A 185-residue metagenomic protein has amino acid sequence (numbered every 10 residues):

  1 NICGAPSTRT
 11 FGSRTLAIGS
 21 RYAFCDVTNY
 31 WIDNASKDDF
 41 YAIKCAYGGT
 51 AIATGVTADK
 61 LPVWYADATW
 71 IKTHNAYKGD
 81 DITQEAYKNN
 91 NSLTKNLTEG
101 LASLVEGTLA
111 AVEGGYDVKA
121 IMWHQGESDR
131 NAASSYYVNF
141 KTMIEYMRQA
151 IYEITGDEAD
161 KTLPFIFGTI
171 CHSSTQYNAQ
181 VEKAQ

Functional and structural regions predicted by a protein language model:
N1-Q185: Cell-envelope and extracellular/periplasmic
